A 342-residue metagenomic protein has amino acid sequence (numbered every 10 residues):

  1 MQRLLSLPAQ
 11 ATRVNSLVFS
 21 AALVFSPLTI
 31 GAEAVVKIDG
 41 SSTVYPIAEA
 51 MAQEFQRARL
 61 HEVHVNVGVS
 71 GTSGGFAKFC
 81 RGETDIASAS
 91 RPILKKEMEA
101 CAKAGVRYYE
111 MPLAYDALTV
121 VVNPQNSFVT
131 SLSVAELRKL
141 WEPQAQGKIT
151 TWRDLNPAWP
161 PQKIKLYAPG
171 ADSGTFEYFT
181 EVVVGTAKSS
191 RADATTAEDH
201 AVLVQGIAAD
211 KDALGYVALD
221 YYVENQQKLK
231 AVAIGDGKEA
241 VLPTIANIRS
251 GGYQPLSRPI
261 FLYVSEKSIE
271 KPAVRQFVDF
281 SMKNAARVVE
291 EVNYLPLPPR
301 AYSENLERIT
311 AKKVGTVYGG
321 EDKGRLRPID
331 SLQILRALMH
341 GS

Functional and structural regions predicted by a protein language model:
M1-T12: N-terminal secretory signal peptides that target proteins for export/translocation
R13, F19-L23: Hydrophobic helical h-region of N-terminal Sec-dependent signal peptides in bacterial secretory/periplasmic proteins
S26-P27: N-terminal signal peptide c-region/cleavage motif recognized by signal peptidases
G31-S342: Flexible loop/hinge segments at secondary-structure junctions
